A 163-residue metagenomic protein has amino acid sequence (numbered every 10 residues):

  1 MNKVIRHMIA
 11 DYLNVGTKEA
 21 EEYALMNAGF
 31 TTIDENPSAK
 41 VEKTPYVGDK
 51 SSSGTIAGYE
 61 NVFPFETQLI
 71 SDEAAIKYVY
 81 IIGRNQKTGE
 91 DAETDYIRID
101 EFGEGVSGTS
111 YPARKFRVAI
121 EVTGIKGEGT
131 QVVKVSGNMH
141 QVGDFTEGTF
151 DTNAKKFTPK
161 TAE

Functional and structural regions predicted by a protein language model:
M1-I70, I120-V133: Solvent-exposed edge beta-strands and adjacent loop segments that serve as assembly or binding interfaces
H7-D11, E22, G29-F30, P45 (+2 more regions): Generic detector of bulky aromatic hydrophobic side chains
D11, V15, S38-K40, G89 (+3 more regions): A generic signature of intrinsically disordered, low-complexity regions enriched in glycine/proline and charged/polar
T31-D34, I99-E147: Short beta-strand and beta-hairpin "edge-sheet" elements
V41, Y78-Y80, Q131-V135, F150-A154: Surface-exposed beta-strand edges and their flanking turn/coil or helix-capping segments
D49-K115, E147-T152: Extracellular/virion structural assembly segments
T149-E163: Intrinsically disordered, low-complexity terminal/linker regions enriched in Pro/Ser/Gly and acidic residues
